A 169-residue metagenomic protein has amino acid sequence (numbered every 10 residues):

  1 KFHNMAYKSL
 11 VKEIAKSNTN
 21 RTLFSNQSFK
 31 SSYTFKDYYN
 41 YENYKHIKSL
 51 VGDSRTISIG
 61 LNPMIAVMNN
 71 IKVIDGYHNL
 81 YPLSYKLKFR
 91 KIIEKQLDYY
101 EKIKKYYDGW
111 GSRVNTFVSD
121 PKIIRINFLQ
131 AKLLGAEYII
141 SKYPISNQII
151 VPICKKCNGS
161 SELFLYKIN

Functional and structural regions predicted by a protein language model:
K1-H78: Extracytoplasmic
F35-Y38, G52-D53, F117-D120, I145-N147: A short linear-motif detector with a strong N-terminal bias
Y41-K45, L87, L129: Generic alpha-helical secondary structure signal
N62-I65, L80-Y81, I139, P144-S146: Solvent-exposed loop/turn segments at secondary-structure junctions within structured extracellular/periplasmic domains
P63-I71, Y85-L87, N147-P152: A short acidic (Asp/Glu
I65, Y81-L83, N158-F164: A short acidic, often aromatic-flanked loop/helix-cap motif at beta-alpha or helix-coil junctions that lines enzyme
I74-F128: Luminal/periplasmic acceptor-recognition loop/helix of membrane-associated glycosyltransferases
R125-N169: Aromatic/acidic, Gly/Pro-rich catalytic loop(s) in extracytoplasmic/lumenal soluble domains of multi-pass membrane
